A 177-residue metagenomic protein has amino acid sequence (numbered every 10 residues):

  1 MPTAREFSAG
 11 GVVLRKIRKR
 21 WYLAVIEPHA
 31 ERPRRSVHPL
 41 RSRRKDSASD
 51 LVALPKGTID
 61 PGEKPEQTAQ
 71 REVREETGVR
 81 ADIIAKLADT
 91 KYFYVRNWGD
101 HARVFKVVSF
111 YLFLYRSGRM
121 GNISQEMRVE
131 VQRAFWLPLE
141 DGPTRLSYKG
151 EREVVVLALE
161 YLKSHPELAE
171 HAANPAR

Functional and structural regions predicted by a protein language model:
P2-L54: N-terminal strand-loop-strand
F7-A9, W21, K106-S109, Q132: Change "...and in nucleic-acid phosphodiester-cleaving endonucleases..." to "...and in nucleic-acid processing enzymes
R18-R20, A30-P33, D60-P61, D89-F93 (+1 more regions): Short, charged/polar surface micro-motifs in flexible loops or helix N-caps
A53, F105, W136: Short aromatic/basic micro-patch
A53-A88: The catalytic Nudix box helix
G78-R119: Active-site segment of metal-dependent pyrophosphate-handling enzymes, primarily the Nudix hydrolase catalytic core
F110, N122-V155: NUDIX/MutT-family hydrolases
T144-R177: Charged phosphate-binding loop/patch that engages nucleotide di/tri-phosphates or the phosphate backbone of nucleic
